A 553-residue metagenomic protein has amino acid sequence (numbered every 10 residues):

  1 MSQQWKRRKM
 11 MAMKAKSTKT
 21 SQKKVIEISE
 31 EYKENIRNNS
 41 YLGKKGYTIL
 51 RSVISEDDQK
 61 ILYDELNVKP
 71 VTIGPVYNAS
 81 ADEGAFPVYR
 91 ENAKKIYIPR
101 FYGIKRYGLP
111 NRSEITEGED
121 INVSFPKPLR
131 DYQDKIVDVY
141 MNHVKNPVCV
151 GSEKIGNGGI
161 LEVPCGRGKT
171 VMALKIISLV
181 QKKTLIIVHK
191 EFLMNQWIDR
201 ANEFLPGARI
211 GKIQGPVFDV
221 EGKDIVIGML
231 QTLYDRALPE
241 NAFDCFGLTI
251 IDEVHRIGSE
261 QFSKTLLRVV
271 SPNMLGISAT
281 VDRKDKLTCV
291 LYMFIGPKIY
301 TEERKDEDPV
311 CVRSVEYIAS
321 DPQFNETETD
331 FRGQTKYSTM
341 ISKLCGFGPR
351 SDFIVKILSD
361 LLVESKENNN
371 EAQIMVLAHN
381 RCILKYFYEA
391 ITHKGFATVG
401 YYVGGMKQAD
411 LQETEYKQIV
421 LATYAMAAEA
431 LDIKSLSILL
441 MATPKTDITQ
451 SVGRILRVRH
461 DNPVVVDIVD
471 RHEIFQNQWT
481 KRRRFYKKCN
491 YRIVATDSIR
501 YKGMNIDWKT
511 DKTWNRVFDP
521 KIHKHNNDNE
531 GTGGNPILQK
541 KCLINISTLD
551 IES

Functional and structural regions predicted by a protein language model:
Y63-T116: Interdomain "pre-motor" coupling segment immediately N-terminal to P-loop NTPase/helicase cores
V148-I177: Walker A/P-loop
I177, R332-V376, Y386-E389: Conserved interdomain hinge at the start of the Helicase C-terminal
N195, A208-E221, L238, Q373-M375 (+1 more regions): Conserved helicase ATPase core of P-loop NTP-dependent helicases/translocases
G215-L248, S259-K264: Conserved helix/coil segment N-terminal to the catalytic DExD/H
G247-L248, H255-E316, Y486: Post-DEXD/H (motif II) to motif III coupling segment of the RecA-like Helicase ATP-binding lobe
T280-V281, G400, G404-R492: Conserved RecA-like P-loop NTPase helicase motor core
C289-R313, D321-T327, T449, R457-N527: A conserved SF2-helicase RecA2
